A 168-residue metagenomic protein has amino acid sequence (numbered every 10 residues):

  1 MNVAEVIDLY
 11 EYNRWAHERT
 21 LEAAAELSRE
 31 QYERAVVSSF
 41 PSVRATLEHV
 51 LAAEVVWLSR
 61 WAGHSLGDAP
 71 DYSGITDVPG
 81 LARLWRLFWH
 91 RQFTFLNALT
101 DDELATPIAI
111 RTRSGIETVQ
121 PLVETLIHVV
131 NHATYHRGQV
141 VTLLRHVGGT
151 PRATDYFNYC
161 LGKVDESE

Functional and structural regions predicted by a protein language model:
I7-D71, T112-E168: Short, contiguous alpha-helical
H64-A105: Helix-adjacent hinge/juxtasegments
T106-I110: SAM-dependent methyltransferase
